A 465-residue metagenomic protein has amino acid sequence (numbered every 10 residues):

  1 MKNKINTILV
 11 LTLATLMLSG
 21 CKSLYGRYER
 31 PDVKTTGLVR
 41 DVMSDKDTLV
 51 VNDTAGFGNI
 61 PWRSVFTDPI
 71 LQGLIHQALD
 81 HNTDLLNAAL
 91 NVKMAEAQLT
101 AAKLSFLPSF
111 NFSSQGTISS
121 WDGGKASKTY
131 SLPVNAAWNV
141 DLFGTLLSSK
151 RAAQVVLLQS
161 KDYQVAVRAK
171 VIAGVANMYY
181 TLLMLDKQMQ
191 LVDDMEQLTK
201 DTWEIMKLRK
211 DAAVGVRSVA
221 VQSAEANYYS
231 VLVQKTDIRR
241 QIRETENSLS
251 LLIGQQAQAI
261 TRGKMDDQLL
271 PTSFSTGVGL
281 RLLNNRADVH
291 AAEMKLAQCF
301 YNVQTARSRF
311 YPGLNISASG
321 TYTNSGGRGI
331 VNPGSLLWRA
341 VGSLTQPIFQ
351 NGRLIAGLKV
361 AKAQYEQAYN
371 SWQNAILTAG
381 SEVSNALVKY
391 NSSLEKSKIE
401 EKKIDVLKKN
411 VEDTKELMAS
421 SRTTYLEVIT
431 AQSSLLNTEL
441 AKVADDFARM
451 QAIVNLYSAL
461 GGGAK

Functional and structural regions predicted by a protein language model:
K2-D80, R239-N284, S458-K465: Terminal intrinsically disordered/low-complexity segments used for targeting and assembly
K22, V155, D162-V278, K389 (+4 more regions): Periplasmic alpha-helical coiled-coil/stalk elements that build and connect Gram-negative outer-membrane
L49-T67, L71, H76, S113-N135 (+5 more regions): Small/polar, glycine/serine/threonine/aspartate-rich low-complexity segments that form flexible
L86-L104, S113-Q115, A297: Short, acidic/charged, Gly/Pro-enriched secondary-structure junctions
L86-N87, K103-L104, V140-V171, V219 (+7 more regions): Sec/SRP-type N-terminal targeting helices
R209-G215, M418-R422, A459-G463: A short glycine-centered flexible hinge/capping loop motif at secondary-structure junctions
V219, A419-A444: Short terminal targeting/anchoring segments
